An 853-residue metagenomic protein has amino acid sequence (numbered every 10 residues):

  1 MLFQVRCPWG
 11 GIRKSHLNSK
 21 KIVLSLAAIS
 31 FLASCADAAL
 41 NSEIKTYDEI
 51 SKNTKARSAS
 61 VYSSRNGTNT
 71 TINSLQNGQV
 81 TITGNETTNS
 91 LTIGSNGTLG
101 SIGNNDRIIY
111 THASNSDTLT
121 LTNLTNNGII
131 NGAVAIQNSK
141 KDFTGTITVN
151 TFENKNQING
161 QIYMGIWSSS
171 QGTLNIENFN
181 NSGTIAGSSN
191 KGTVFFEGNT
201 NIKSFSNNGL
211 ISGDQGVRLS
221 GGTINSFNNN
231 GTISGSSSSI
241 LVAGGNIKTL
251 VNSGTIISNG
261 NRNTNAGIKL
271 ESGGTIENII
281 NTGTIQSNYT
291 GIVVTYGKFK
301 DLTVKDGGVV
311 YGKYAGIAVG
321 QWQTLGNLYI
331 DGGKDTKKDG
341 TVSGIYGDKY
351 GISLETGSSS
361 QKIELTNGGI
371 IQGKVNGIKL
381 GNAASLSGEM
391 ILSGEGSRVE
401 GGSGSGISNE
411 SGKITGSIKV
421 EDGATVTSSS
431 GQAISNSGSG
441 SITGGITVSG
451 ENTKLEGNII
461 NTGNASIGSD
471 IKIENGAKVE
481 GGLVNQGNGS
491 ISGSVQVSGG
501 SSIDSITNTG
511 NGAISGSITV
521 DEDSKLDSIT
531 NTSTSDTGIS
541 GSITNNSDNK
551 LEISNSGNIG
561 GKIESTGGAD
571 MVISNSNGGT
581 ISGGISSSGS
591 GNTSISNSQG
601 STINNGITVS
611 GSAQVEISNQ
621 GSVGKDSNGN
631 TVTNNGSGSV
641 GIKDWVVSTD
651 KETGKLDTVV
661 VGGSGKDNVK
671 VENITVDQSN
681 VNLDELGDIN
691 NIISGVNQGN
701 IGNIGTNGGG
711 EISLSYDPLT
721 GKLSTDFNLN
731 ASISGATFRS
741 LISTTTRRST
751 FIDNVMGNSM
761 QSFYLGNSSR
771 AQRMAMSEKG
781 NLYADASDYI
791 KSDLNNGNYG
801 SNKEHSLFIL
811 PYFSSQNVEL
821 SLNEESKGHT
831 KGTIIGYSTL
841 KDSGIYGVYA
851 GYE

Functional and structural regions predicted by a protein language model:
M1-A39: Gram-negative bacterial Sec-dependent N-terminal signal peptides
S58-S63, T70-T83, L99-S116, I130-T146 (+25 more regions): Extracellular beta-strand/beta-solenoid scaffold signature
N156, G209, G557, S838-K841: Residue-level signature of outer-membrane beta-barrel architecture
F179, F205, F227, L250 (+2 more regions): Membrane-embedded beta-strands of outer-membrane beta-barrel proteins, especially the hydrophobic/small aromatic
I506, D570, T593-G687: Extracellular beta-strand/loop-rich repeat segments of large surface/secreted proteins
I704-T750: Charged, amphipathic alpha-helical linkers/stalks
F751-E853: Outer membrane beta-barrel translocator domains of Type V secretion systems
